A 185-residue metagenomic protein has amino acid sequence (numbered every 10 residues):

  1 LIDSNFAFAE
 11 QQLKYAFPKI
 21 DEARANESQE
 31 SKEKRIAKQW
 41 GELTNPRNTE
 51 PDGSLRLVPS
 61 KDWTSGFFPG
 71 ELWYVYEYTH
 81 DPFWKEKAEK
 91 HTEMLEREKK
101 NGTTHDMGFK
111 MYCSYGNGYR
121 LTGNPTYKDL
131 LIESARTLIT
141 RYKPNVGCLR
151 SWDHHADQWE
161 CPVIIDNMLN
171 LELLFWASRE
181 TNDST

Functional and structural regions predicted by a protein language model:
L1-T185: Glycan-recognition and catalytic cores of secretory/periplasmic carbohydrate-active enzymes
